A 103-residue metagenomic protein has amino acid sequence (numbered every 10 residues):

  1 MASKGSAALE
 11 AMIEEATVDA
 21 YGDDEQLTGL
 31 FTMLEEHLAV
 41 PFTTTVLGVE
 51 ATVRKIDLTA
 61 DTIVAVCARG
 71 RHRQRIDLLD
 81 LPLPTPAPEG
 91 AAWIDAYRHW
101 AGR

Functional and structural regions predicted by a protein language model:
M1-P41: Mixed-charge, Lys/Arg-rich low-complexity intrinsically disordered regions
F42-V46: A short beta-strand micro-motif
V49-D57: Short beta-strand-centered aromatic/proline hotspots
A60-V66: Short aromatic-glycine-enriched beta-strand elements
H72-P82: A short macromolecule-binding patch
D80-R103: Helix-rich interaction surfaces within compact, conserved domain-sized segments that mediate assembly or partner
